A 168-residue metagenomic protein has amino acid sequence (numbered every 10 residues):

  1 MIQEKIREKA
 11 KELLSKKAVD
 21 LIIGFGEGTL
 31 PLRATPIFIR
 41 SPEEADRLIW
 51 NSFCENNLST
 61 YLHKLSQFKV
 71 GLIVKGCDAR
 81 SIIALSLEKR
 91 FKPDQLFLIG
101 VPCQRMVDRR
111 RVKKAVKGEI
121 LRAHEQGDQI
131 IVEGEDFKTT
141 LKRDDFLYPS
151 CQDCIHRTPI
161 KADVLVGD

Functional and structural regions predicted by a protein language model:
M1-D168: Iron-sulfur-associated redox domains of electron-transfer enzymes in respiratory and anaerobic energy metabolism
